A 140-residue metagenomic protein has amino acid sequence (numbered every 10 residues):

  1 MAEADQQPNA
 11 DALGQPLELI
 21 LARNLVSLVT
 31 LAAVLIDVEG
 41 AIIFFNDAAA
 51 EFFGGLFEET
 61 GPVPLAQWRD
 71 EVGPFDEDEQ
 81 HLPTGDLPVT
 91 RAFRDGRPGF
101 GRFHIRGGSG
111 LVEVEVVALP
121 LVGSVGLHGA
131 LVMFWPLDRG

Functional and structural regions predicted by a protein language model:
A2-L13, P120-G140: Sensory coupling linkers of modular signal transduction proteins
L13-A41, D47-A48: Sensory modules in modular signal-transduction proteins
D37, D76-E77, V122-G123: Short, acidic, Ser/Thr-enriched surface-loop or helix-capping motifs
F53-G54, G61: PAS-family sensory domains
T60-R106: Terminal output helix/cap of sensory domains in signal transduction proteins
T84, L111-E113, G129: Beta-strand residues that line the small-molecule/cofactor-binding core of sensory signal-transduction domains
R102, E113-A118, L131: PAS/PAC sensory module
H104-G110, V122: PAS-family sensory domains
